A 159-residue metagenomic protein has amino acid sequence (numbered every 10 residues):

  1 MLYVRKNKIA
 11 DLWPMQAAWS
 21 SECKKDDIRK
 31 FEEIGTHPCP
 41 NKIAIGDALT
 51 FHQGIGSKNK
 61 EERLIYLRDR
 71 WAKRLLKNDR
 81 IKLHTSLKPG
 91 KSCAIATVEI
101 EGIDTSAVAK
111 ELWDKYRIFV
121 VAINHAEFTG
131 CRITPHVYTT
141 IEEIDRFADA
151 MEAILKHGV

Functional and structural regions predicted by a protein language model:
M1-S20: Active-site PLP attachment segment
V4, V98-G102, P135: Short beta-strand-to-loop capping motifs
P14-F51: PLP-dependent aminotransferase class I/II
K24, G46-H84: Conserved PLP-dependent catalytic core of the aminotransferase class-I/II
K42-A48, A72, T105, A109 (+1 more regions): A general structural signal for well-ordered alpha-helical segments in protein cores
I65-D69, N78-K115: Conserved PLP-binding catalytic core of the aspartate aminotransferase-like
D104, K110-V120, N124-V159: PLP-dependent enzyme catalytic core of the Aspartate aminotransferase-like
